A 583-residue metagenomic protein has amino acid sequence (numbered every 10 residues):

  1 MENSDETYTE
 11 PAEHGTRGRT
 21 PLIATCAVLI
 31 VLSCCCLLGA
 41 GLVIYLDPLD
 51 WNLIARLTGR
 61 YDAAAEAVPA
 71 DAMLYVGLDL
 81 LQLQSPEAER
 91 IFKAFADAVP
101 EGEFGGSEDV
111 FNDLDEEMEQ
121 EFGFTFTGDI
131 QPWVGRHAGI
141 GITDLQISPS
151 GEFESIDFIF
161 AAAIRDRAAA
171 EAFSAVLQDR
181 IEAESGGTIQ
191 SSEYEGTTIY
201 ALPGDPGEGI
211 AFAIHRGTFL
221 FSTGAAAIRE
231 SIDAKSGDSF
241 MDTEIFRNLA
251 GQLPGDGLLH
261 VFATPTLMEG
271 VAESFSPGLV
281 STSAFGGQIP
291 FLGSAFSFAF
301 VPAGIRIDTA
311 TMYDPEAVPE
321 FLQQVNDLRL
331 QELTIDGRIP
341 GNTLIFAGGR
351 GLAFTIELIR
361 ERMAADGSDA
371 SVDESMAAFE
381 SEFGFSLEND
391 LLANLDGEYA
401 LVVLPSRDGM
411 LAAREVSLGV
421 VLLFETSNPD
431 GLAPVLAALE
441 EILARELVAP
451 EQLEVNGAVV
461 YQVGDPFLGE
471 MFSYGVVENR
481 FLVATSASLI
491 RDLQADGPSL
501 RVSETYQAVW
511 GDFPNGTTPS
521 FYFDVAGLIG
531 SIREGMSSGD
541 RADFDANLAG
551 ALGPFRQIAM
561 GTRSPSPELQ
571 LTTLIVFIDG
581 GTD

Functional and structural regions predicted by a protein language model:
M1-R19: Low-complexity, intrinsically disordered extramembrane tails and loops of integral membrane proteins
G15-C35: N-terminal Sec-pathway targeting helices
P21-A24, C36-A201, N248-F291, R306-V416 (+3 more regions): Structural boundary/hinge residues at secondary-structure and domain interfaces
L83, I164-A169, T223-I228, T426-D430 (+1 more regions): Helix N-cap motif at beta-to-alpha junctions
L83-S85, A213-F240, F300-L328, F354 (+1 more regions): Hydrophobic, ordered structural segments
R136-T143, G209-A213, S283-A303, Y399-V403 (+3 more regions): Broad, structure-driven detector of short, well-ordered beta-strand segments within folded domains
D205-S274, F467-G550: A conserved glycine-rich beta-strand in the N-terminal activation segment of trypsin-fold
L395, L404-S406, E454-G469: Flexible, glycine/threonine-enriched loop-and-boundary segments that flank and lead into catalytic domains of large
